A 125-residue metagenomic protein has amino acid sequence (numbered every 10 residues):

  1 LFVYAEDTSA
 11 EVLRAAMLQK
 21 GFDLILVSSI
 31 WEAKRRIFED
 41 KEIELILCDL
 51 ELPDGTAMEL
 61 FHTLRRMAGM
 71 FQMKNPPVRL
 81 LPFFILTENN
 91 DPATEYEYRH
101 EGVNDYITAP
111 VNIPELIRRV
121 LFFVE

Functional and structural regions predicted by a protein language model:
A5, L50, I85-N90, P110: Conserved active-site segment of CheY-like receiver
E6-F38: Two-component/phosphorelay signaling modules centered on CheY-like receiver
E32, P53, N89-A93: Negatively charged, flexible loop motifs adjacent to catalytic sites in prokaryotic signal transduction proteins
I43, L47-K74, R79: Conserved phosphotransfer microenvironments
I46, Y106-I107: Two-component signal transduction core modules
M58-E59, R79, T87-D105: Alpha4 helix (beta4-alpha4-beta5 surface) of REC/receiver domains from two-component response regulators
V111-V120: C-terminal output helix
L121-E125: The C-terminal output helix
